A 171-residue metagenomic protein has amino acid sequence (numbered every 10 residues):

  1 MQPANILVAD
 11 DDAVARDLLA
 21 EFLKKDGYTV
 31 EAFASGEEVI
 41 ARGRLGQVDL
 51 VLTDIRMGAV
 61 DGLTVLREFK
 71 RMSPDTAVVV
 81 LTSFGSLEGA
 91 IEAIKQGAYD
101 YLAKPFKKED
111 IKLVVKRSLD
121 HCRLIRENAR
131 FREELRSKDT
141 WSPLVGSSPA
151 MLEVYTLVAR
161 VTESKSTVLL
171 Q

Functional and structural regions predicted by a protein language model:
L7, A32-L50: Acidic, metal-coordinating helix/loop segments flanking the phosphotransfer/catalytic sites of two-component signaling
D10, D54, T82: Active-site residues of response regulator receiver
R16, G58-A59, S86, K104: The feature encodes the CheY-like receiver
D17-K25: Charged docking surfaces used in two-component/phosphorelay signaling
A34-S35, V60-T64: Acidic catalytic/metal-coordinating carboxylates
V51, I55-R56, L63, A77: The short loop immediately C-terminal to the conserved phospho-acceptor aspartate in CheY-like receiver
R132-Q171: AAA+ ATPase active-site-proximal loops
